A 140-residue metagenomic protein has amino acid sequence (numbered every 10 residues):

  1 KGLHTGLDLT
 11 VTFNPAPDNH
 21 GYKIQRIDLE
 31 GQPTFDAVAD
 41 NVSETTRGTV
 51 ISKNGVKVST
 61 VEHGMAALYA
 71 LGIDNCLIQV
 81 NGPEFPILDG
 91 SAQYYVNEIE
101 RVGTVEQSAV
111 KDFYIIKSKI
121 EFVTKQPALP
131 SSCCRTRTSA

Functional and structural regions predicted by a protein language model:
K1-D74, Q79-A140: C-terminal regulatory domains involved in ligand/effector binding and gene-expression control
